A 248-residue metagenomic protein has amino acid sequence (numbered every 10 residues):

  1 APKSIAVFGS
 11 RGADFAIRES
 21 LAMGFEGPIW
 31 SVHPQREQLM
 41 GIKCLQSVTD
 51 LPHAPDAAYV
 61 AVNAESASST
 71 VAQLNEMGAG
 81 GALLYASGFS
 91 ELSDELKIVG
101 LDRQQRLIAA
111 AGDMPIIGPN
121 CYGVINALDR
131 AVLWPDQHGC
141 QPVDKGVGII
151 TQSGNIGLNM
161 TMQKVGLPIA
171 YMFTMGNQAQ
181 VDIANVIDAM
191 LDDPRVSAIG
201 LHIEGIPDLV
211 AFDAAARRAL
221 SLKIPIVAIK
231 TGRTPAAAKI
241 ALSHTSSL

Functional and structural regions predicted by a protein language model:
A1-L248: Catalytic-core regions of core metabolic enzymes, especially those transforming organic acids/acyl-group intermediates
